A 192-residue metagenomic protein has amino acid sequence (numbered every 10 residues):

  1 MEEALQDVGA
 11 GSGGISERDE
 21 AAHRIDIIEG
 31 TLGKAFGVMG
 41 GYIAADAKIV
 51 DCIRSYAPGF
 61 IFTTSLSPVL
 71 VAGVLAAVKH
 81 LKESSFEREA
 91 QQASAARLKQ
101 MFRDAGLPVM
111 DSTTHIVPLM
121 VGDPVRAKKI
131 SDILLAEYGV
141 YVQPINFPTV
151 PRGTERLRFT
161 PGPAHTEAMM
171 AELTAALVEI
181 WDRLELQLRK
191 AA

Functional and structural regions predicted by a protein language model:
M1-E2, Q6-T113, R126: Active-site C-terminal subdomain of aminotransferase-like
G30-T31, V38-G40, T64, L119 (+3 more regions): Thr-Gly-centered strand-to-loop micro-motif
A44-A47, I133-E137, A176: Short, solvent-exposed amphipathic alpha-helical segments in soluble enzyme and RNA/protein-processing domains
C52-I53, I130, M169, L173: Hydrophobic side chains in well-ordered alpha-helices
P58, L107, G139-V140, L186: Short aromatic/hydrophobic-glycine micro-motifs
I61, M110, V142-Q143, R189: A local structural micro-motif
R88-R97, R103-G139, F147-T149, G153-T154 (+1 more regions): Conserved PLP-binding catalytic core of the aspartate aminotransferase-like
E137, T149-A192: PLP-dependent enzyme catalytic core of the Aspartate aminotransferase-like
